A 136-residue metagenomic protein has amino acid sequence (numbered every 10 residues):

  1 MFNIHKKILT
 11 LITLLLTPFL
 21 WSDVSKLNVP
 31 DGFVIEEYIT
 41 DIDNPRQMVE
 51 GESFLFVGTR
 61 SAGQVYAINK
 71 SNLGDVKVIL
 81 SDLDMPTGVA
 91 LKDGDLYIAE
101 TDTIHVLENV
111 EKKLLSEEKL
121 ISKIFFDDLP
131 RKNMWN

Functional and structural regions predicted by a protein language model:
F2-L9: Bacterial N-terminal signal peptides that target proteins for export
T10-L14: Hydrophobic helical h-region of N-terminal Sec-dependent signal peptides in bacterial secretory/periplasmic proteins
T17-P18: N-terminal signal peptide c-region/cleavage motif recognized by signal peptidases
W21-N136: Beta-propeller domains with acidic blade repeats across secreted/periplasmic ectodomains and cytosolic WD/CNH propellers
